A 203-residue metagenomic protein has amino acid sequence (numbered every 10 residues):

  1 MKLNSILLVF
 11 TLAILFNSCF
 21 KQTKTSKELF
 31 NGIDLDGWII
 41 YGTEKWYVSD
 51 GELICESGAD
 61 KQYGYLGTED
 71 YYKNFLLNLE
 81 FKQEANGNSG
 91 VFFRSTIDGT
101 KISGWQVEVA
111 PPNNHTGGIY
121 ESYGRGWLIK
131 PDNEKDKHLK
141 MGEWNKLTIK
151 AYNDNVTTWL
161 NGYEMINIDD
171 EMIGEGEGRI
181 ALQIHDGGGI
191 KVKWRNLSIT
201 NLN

Functional and structural regions predicted by a protein language model:
M1-T25: Bacterial Sec-dependent N-terminal signal peptides
C19-N203: Carbohydrate-interacting regions of secretory-pathway proteins
